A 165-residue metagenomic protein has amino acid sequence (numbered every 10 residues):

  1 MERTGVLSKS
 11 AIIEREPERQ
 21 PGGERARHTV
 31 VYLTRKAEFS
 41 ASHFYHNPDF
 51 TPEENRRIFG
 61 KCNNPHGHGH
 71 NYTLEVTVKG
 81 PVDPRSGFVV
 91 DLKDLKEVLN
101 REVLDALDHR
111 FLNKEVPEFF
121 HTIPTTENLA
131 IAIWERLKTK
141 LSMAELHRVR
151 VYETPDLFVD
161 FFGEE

Functional and structural regions predicted by a protein language model:
E2-E165: Charge-rich, low-complexity N-terminal segments
